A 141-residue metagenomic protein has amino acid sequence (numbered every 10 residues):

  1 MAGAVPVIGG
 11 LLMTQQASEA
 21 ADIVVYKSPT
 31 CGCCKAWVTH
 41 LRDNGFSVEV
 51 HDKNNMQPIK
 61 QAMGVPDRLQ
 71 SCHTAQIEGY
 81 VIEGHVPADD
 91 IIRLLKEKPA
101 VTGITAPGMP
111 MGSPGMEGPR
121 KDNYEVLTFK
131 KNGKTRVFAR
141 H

Functional and structural regions predicted by a protein language model:
M1-G3: N-terminal export leaders
V5-S18: N-terminal twin-arginine translocation
E19-N44: Local sequence-structure signature of Cys/Sec-based thiol-disulfide redox active-site neighborhoods
S47: Residue-level detector of anion-binding/catalytic polar loops
K53-N54: Short helix-initiation/N-cap motifs at beta->coil->alpha
A62, R68-H141: Thiol/selenol-based redox catalytic cores and closely related redox-interacting motifs
